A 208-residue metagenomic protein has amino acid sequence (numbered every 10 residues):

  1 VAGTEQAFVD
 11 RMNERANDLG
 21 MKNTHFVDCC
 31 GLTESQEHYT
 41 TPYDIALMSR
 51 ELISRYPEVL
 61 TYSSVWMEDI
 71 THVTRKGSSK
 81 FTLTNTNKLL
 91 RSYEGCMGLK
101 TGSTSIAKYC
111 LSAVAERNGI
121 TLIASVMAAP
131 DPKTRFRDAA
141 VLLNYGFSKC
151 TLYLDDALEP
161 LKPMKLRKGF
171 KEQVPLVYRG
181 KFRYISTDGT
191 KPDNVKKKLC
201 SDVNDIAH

Functional and structural regions predicted by a protein language model:
V1, C30-S35: Conserved short loop/turn motifs at secondary-structure junctions
V1-M12, I45-M48, A124: Alpha-helical scaffold elements that line and support the substrate/ligand-binding pocket of soluble hydrolases
E5-H25: Short, charged, amphipathic alpha-helices and their helix-cap/turn boundaries
Q6, N13, C29-C30, P42 (+1 more regions): N-terminal pre-first-transmembrane soluble regions of secretory-pathway and organelle membrane proteins
M21, H25, Q36-H208: Domain-terminus/edge residues, biased toward the C-terminal soluble/receptor-binding domains of extracytoplasmic
